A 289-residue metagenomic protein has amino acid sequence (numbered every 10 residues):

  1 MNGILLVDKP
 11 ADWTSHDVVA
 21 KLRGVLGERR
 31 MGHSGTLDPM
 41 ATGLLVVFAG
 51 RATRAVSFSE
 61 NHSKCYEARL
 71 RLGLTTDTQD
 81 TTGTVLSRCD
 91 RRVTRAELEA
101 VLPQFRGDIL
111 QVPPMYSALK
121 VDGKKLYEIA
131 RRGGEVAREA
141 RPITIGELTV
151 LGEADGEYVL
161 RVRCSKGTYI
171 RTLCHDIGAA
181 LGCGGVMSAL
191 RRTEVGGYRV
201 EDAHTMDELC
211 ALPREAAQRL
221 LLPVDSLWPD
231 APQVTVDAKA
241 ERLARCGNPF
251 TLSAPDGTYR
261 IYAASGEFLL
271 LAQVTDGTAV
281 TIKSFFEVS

Functional and structural regions predicted by a protein language model:
M1-K166, I170-D202: Catalytic cores of RNA-modifying enzymes
M1-P10, H16-H33, L37, A41 (+2 more regions): Accessory RNA 3′-end/elbow-binding domains used by RNA modification enzymes
